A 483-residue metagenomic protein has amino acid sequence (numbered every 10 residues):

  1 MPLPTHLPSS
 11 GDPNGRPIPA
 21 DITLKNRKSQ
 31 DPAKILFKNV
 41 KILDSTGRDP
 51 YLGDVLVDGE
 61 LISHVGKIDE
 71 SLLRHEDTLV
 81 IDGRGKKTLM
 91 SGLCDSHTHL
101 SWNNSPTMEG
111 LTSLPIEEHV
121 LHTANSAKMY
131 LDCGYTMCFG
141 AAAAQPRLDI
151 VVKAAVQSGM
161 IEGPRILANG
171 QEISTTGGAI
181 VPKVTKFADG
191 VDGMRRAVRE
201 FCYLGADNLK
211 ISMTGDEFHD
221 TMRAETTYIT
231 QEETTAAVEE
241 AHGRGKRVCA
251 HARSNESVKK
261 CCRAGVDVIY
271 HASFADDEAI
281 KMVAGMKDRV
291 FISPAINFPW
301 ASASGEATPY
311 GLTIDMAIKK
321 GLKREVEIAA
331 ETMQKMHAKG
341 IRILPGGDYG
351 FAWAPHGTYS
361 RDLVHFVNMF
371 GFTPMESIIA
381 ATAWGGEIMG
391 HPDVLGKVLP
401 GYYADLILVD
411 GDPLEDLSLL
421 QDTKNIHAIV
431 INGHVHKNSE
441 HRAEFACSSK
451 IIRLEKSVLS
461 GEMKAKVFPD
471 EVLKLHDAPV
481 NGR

Functional and structural regions predicted by a protein language model:
P8, D12-I35, I42, T46-S91 (+1 more regions): Histidine-rich, glycine-flanked metal-binding segment
K87-A154, A179, E232, A264: Metal-associated gating/positioning segment near the N- to mid-region
L100-H119, G170, T175-P182, D216-T230 (+1 more regions): Active-site gating loops and adjacent loop-to-helix segments of metal-dependent hydrolytic enzymes
S105-T107, D149-I150, H219-D220, V258-A264 (+4 more regions): Histidine/acidic-residue-rich catalytic or RNA/ligand-binding cores of hydrolases and nuclease-related proteins
H122-L148, G163-E172, A206-H219, K246-R247 (+3 more regions): Divalent metal-dependent hydrolysis catalytic cores, especially in the metallo-beta-lactamase
A154-E172, E225-A250, R289-A295: Alpha-helix-loop-beta-strand connector modules within alpha/beta enzyme cores
G243, M316-A317, E327-G411: His/Asp/Glu-enriched, well-ordered alpha-helical/loop segment that forms or immediately abuts the divalent-metal
A383, P400-C447: C-terminal cap of metal-dependent C-N hydrolases
